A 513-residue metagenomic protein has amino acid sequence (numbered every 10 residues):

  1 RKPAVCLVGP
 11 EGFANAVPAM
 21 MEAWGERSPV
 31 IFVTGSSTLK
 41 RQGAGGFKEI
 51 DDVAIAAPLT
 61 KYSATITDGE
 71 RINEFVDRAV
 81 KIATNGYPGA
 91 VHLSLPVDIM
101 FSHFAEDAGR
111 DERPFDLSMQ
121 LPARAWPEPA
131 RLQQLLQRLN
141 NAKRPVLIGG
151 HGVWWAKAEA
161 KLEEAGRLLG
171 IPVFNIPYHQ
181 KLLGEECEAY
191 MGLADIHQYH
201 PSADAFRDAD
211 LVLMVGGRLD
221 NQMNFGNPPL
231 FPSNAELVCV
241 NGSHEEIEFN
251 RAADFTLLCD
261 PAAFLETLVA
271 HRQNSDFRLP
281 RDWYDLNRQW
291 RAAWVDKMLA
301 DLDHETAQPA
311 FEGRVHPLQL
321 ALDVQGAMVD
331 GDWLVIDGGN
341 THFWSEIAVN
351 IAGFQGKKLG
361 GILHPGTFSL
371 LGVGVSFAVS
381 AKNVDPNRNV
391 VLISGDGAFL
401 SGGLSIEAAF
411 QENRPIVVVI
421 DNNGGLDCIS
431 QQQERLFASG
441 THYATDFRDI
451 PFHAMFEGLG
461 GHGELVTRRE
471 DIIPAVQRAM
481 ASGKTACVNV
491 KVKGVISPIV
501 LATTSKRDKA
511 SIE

Functional and structural regions predicted by a protein language model:
R1-R281, A327-W333, A408, P415-V418 (+2 more regions): N-terminal alpha/beta PP-like core and its mobile active-site loop of ThDP/TPP-dependent enzymes
F13, I72-N73, A125-P129, D195 (+4 more regions): A conditional alpha-helix N-cap/helix-loop micro-motif detector
V33, R41-K48, I196, A203 (+5 more regions): Thiamine diphosphate
S94-I99, G339-H342, K493: A glycine-rich phosphate-binding loop feature that marks nucleotide/adenosyl-phosphate handling sites
D111-E128, L279-F311: Long, charged amphipathic helices and adjacent flexible linkers at domain junctions
G150-W154, Q308, G395: Conserved short loop/turn motifs at secondary-structure junctions
Q289-S376, A381-K382, N387: Active-site diphosphate/adenylate-binding microenvironment
